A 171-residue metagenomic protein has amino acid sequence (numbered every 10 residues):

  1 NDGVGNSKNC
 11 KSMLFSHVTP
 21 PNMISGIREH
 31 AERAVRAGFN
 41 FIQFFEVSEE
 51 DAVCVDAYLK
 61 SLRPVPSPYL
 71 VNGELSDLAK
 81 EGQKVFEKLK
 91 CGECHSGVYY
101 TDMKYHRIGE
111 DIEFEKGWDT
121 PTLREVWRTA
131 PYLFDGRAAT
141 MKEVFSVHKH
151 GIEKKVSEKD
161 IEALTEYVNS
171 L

Functional and structural regions predicted by a protein language model:
N1-L171: Periplasmic c-type cytochrome electron-transfer domains
